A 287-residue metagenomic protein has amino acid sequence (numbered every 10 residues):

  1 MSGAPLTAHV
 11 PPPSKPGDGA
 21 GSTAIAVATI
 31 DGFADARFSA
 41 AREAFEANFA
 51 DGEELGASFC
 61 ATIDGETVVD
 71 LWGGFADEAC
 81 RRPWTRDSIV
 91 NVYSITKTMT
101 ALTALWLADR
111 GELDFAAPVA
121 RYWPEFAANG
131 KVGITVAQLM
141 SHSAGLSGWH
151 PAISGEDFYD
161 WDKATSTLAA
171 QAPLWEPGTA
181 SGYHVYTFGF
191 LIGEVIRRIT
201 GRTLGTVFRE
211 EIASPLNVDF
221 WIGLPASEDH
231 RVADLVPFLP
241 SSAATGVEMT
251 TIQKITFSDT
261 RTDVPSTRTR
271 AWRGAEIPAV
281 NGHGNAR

Functional and structural regions predicted by a protein language model:
M1-T29, E66-V68, P265-R287: Terminal-appendage/accessory-domain detector
D31-V92, D114: Short, conserved catalytic-motif segment at the N-terminal edge
S39, F45-E46, G65, I89-A117 (+1 more regions): Active-site SXXK
L71, S154-E176, R202-D219, T260-T262: Short, charged, amphipathic alpha-helices and their helix-cap/turn boundaries
T85-D87, Q171-G178, F188-F190, R270-N281: Flexible glycine/proline-enriched surface loops and loop-helix/loop-strand junctions
R86, N91-I95, D109-P151, A169-A170 (+1 more regions): Active-site helix/loop module of the DD-peptidase/beta-lactamase fold, centered on the serine-lysine SxxK catalytic
H142, F188-V195, G282-R287: Active-site-proximal alpha-helical segments within enzyme catalytic domains
S227-R287: Penicillin-binding protein/beta-lactamase superfamily catalytic region
